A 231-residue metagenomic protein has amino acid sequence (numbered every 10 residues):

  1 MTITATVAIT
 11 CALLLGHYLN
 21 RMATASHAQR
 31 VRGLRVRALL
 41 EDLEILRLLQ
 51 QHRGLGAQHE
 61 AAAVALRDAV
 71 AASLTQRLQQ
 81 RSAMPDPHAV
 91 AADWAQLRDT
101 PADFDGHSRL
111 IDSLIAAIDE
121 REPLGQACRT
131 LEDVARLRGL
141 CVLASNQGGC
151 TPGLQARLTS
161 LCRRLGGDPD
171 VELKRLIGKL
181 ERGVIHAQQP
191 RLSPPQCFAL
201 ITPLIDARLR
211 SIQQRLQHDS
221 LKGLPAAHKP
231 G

Functional and structural regions predicted by a protein language model:
T2-G231: Hydrophobic alpha-helical segments
